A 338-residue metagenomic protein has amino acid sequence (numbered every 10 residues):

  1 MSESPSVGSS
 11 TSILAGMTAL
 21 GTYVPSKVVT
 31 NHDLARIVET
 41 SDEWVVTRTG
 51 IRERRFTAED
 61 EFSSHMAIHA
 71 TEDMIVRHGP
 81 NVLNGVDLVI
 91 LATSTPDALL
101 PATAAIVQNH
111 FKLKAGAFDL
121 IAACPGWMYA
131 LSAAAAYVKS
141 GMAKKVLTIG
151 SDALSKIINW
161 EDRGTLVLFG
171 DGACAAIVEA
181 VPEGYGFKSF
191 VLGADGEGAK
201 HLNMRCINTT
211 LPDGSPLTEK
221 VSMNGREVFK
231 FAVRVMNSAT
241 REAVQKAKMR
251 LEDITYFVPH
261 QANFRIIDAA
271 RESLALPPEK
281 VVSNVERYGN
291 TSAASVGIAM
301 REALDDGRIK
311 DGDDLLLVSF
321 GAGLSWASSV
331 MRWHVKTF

Functional and structural regions predicted by a protein language model:
S2-E3, S64, I68-T71, T95-P96 (+7 more regions): Claisen-condensing/thiolase-fold acyl-transfer catalytic domains that form or cleave C-C bonds in fatty acid
S2-E59, D162-K230, R234, S238 (+2 more regions): Condensing-enzyme catalytic core mediating Claisen C-C bond formation in acyl metabolism
L14-M17, L88-I90, K144-T148, D314-S319: Short glycine-aspartate micro-motif
V28-V29, L100-A102, I158-D162, W326-V330: Short acidic, glycine/serine/threonine-rich loops at helix termini
V38-T47, A98-K112, T148-L154, T209-G214 (+1 more regions): Acidic-glycine-rich active-site phosphate/pyrophosphate-binding loop
R52-L83, I90-A104, D119: Metal-dependent C-N hydrolase catalytic cores
L83-A92, L251-H260: Short glycine-rich phosphate-binding loop at a beta-alpha junction
K139-A173: Flexible, glycine-rich active-site loops centered on histidine and acidic residues that chelate a metal or position
